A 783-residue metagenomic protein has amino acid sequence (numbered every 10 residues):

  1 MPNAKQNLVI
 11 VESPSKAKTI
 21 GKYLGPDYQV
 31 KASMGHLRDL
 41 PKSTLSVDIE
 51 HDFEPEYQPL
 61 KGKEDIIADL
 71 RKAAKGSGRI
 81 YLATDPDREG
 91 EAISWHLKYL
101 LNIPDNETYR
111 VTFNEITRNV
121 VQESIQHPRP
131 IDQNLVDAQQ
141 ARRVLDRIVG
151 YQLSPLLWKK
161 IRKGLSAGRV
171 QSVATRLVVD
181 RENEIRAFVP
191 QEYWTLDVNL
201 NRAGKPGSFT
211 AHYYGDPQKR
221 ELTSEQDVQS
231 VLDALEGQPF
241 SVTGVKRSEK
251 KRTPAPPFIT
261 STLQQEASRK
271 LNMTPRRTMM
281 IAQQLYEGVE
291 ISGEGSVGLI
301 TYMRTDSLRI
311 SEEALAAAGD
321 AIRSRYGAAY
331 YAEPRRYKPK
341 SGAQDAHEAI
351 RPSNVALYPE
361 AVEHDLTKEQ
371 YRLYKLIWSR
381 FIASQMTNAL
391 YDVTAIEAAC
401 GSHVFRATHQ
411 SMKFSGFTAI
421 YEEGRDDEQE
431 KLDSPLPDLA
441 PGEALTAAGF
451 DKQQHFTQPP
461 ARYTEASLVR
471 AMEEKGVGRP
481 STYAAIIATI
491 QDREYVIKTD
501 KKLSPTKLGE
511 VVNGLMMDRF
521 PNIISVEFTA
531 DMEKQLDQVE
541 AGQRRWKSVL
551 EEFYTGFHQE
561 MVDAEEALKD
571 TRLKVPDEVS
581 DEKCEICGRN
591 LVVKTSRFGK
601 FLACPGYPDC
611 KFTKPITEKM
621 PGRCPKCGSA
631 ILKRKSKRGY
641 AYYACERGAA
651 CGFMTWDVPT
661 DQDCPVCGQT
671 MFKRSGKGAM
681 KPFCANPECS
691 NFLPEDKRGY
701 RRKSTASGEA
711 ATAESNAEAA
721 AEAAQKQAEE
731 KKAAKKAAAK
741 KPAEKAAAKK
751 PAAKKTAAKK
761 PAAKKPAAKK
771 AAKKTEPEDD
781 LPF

Functional and structural regions predicted by a protein language model:
M1-R143, Q152, Y214-G215, K219 (+3 more regions): Intrinsically disordered, low-complexity regulatory segments
P2-L8, T19, S154, A187 (+4 more regions): Basic, low-complexity terminal or inter-domain segments flanking catalytic cores
K5, D85-P86, R162-S166, R247-P256 (+3 more regions): Conserved short loop/turn motifs at secondary-structure junctions
T19-Y23, D69, A92-L100, V120-S124 (+9 more regions): Alpha-helical scaffold elements adjacent to nucleotide-binding pockets in ATP/GTP-utilizing enzyme cores
I116-V198, S248: C-terminal or mid-to-C-terminal helical accessory/interaction module adjacent to the motor/catalytic core
R142-Q152, V170, L200-R202, K250-T262 (+6 more regions): Core structural elements
R220-P256, E443: Metal- or metallocofactor-binding catalytic centers and their adjacent structured scaffolds across diverse enzyme
V242-V245, P254-A267, E294-M303, P459-A471: Short acidic, hydrophobic short linear motifs in intrinsically disordered regions
